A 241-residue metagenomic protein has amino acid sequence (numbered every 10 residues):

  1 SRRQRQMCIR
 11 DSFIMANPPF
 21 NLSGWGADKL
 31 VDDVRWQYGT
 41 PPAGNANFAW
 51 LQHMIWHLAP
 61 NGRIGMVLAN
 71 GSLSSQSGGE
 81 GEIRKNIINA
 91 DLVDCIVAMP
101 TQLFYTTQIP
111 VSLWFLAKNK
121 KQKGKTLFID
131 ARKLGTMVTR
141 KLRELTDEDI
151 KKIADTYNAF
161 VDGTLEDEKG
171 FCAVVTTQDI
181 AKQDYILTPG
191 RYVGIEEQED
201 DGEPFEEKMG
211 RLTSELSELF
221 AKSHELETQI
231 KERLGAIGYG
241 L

Functional and structural regions predicted by a protein language model:
R2-I9: Short, small-residue-biased leader/transition segments that mark boundaries at the very start of proteins
R10-Y239: A conserved structural/catalytic subdomain of Rossmann-like adenosyl-cofactor enzymes
